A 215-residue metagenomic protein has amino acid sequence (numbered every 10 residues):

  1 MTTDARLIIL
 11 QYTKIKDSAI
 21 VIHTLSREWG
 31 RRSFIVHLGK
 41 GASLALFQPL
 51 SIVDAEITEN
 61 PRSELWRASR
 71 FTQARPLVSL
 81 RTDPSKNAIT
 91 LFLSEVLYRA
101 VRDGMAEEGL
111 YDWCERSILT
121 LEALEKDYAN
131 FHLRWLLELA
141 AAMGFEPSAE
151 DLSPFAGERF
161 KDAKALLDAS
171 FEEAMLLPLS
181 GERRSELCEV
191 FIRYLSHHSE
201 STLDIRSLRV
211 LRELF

Functional and structural regions predicted by a protein language model:
M1-I20, L25-F215: Non-catalytic alpha-helical scaffolds and adjoining flexible linkers that form interface surfaces for assembly
